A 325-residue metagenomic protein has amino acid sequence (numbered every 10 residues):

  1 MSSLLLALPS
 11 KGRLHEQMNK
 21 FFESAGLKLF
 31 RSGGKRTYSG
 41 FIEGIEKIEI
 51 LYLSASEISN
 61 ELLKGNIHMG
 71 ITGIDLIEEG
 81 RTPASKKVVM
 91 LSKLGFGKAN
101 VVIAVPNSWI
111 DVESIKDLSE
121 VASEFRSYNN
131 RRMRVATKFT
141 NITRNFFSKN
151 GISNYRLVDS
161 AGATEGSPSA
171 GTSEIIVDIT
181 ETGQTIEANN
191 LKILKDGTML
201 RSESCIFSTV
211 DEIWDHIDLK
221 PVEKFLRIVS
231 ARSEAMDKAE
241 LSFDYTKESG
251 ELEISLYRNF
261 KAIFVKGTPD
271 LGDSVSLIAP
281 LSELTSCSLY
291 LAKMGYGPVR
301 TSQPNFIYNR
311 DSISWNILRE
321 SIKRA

Functional and structural regions predicted by a protein language model:
S2-K47, Y52, I71-N100, W109-K116 (+2 more regions): Small-molecule-sensing regulatory modules
S54-E57: Bacterial Type III/flagellar export signals at protein N-termini
N66: Conserved functional loop/turn residues at catalytic and ligand-binding sites
I103: Periplasmic solute-binding protein
